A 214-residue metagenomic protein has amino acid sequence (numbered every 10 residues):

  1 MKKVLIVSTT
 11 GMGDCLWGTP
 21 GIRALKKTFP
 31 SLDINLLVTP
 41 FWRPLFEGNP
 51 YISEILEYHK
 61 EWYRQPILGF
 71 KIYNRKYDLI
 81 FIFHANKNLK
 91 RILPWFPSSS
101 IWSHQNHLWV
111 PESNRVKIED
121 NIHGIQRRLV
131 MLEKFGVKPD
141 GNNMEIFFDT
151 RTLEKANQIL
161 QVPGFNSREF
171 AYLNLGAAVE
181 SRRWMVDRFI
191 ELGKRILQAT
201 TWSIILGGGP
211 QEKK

Functional and structural regions predicted by a protein language model:
M1-V4: Extreme N-terminal starter segment of soluble prokaryotic enzymes
I6-G18, L45, A178-M185: A short, glycine/small-residue-rich beta-strand->loop->alpha-helix junction that serves as a flexible
C15-T28, I190-K194: Histidine-anchored nucleotide/phosphate-binding helix
D33-Q65: Conserved nucleotide-sugar phosphate-binding/catalytic loop shared by glycosyltransferases and other
I34-L36, I101-W102, A171, I204: Hydrophobic/aromatic residues located in beta-strands of well-ordered beta-sheets within soluble catalytic
T39-P44, A85-N88, Q105-L108, P210-E212: Short, polar loop motifs at secondary-structure junctions
L56-F147, S167-N174: Conserved nucleotide-diphosphate donor binding/catalytic pocket of glycan-assembly enzymes
F147, K155-K214: Active-site donor-nucleotide binding/catalytic segment of nucleotide-sugar enzymes
